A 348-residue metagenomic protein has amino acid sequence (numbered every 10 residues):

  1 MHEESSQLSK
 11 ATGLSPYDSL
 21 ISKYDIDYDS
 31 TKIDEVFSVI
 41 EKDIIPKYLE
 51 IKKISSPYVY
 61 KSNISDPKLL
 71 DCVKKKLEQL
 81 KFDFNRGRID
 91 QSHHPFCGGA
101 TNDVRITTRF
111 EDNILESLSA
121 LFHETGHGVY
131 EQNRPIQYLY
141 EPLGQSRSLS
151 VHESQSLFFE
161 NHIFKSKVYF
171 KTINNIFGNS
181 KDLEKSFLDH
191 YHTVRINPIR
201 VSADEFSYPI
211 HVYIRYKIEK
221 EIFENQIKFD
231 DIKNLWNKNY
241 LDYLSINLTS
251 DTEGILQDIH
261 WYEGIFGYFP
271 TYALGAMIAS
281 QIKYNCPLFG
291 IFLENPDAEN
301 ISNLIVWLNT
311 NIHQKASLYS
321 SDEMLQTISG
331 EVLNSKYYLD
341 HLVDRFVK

Functional and structural regions predicted by a protein language model:
M1-L115, Y319, E331: Contiguous, non-catalytic segments that form substrate-binding/exosite surfaces or channel walls
D27, K47-V59, P135-P142, I163-N174 (+2 more regions): Inter-helical turn/loop segments and adjacent helix faces that build the functional surface of alpha-helical bundle
F37, E41, D66-D90, T125 (+3 more regions): All-alpha helical catalytic cores of prenyl diphosphate-utilizing isoprenoid enzymes
I64, D112-E116, L143-S150, E205: Alpha-helix capping and helix-loop boundary segments enriched in small/acidic/polar residues
F110-P135, E153-L157: Active-site recognition of the HExxH zinc-binding catalytic motif
P142-E153, S207, F266-T271: Active-site metal-coordination segments of metallo-dependent hydrolases
Q145-L183: Post-HExxH zinc-binding segment in Zn-dependent metallohydrolases
Y216-K348: C-terminal, non-catalytic "cap/extension" segments appended to globular domains
